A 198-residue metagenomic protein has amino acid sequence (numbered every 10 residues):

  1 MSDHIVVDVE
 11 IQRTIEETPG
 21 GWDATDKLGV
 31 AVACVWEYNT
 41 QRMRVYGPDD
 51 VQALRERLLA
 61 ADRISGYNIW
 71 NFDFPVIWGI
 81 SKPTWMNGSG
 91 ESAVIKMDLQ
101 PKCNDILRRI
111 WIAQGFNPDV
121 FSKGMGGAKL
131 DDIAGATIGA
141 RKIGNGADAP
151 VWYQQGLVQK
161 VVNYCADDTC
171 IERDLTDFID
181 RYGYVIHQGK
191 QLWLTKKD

Functional and structural regions predicted by a protein language model:
M1-R63: Conserved RNase H-like, two-metal-ion catalytic cores of nucleic-acid enzymes
D8-E10, D105, D168: Acidic active-site catalytic centers that drive phospho-/nucleotidyl reactions and related ester hydrolyses
T18, V76-I77, K129, N145-G146 (+1 more regions): A short secondary-structure junction signal
Y38-K129: Conserved DEDDh/DEDDy metal-dependent 3′-5′ exonuclease domain
I133-K197: Acidic, Mg2+-coordinating catalytic module of metal-dependent nucleases/exonucleases that use a two-metal-ion mechanism
